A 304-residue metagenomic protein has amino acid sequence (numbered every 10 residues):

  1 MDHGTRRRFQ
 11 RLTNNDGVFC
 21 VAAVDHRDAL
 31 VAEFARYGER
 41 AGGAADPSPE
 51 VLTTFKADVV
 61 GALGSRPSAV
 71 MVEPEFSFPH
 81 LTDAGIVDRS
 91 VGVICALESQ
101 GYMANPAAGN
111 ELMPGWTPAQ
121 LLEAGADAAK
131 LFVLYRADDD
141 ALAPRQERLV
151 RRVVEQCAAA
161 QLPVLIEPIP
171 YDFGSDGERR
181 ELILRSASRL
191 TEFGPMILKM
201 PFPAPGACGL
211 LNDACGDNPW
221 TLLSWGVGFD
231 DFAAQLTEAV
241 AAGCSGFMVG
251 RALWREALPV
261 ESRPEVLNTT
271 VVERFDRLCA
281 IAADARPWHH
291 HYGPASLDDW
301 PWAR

Functional and structural regions predicted by a protein language model:
M1-L121, D127, F132-D138, G194-M196 (+6 more regions): Alpha/beta catalytic barrel-like cores
R11, Y102, Y135-D138, A160 (+4 more regions): Domain-level signal for soluble alpha/beta catalytic cores
E50, A108, A143-P144, G177 (+1 more regions): Residue-level marker of alpha-helix boundaries and capping positions
A69-P74, A129-L134, D139-L142, E178-L182 (+2 more regions): Catalytic beta/alpha-barrel core
L81-G85, P144, G174-T191, A204-A214 (+1 more regions): Distinct, well-ordered alpha-helical segments
G85-G101, Q146-I166, A204-V227, N268-W288: Alpha-helix-loop-beta-strand connector modules within alpha/beta enzyme cores
K130-D139, Q146-S188: Conserved anion-binding
P201-L253: Glycine/small-residue-rich hydrophobic helix-like segments
